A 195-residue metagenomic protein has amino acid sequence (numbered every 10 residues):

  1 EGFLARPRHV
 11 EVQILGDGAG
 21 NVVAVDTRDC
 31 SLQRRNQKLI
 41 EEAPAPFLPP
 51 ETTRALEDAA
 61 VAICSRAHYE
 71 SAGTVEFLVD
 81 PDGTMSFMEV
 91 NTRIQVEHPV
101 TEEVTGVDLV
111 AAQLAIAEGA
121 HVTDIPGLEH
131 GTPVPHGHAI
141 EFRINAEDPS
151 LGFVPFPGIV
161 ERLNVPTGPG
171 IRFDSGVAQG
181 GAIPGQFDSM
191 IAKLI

Functional and structural regions predicted by a protein language model:
E1-I195: ATP-dependent carboxylate activation and anion-phosphoryl transfer catalytic cores that bind Mg-ATP to form
